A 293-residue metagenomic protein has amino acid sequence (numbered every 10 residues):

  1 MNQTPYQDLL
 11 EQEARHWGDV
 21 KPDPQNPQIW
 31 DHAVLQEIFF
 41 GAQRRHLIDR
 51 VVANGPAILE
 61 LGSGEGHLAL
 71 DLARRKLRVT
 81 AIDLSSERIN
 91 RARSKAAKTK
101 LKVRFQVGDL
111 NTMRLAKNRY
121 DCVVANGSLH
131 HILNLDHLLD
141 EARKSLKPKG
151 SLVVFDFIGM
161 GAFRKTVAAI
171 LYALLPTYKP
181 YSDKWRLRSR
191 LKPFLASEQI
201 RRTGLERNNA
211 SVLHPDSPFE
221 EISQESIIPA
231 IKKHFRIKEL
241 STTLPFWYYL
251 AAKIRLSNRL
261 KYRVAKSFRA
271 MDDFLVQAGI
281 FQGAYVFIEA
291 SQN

Functional and structural regions predicted by a protein language model:
M1-A53: Conserved class I S-adenosyl-L-methionine
G62-G64: Class I SAM-dependent methyltransferase "Motif I" SAM/SAH-binding loop
H67, D71-T112: Class I SAM-dependent methyltransferase SAM/SAH-binding core
L115-C122: A short acidic, Gly/Pro-enriched loop at the edge of an enzyme's catalytic core that lines a small-molecule cofactor
C122-L133: A short SAM/SAH-binding and catalytic strip from SAM-dependent methyltransferases
D136-P148: A short glycine-rich, Lys/Arg-flanked "PGG" loop and its adjoining helix->strand segment in the class I
V153-A196: Conserved class I S-adenosyl-L-methionine
L187-R255: Substrate-binding/catalytic lobe of Class I Rossmann-like enzymes that use SAM or dcSAM, i.e., the mid-to-C-terminal
